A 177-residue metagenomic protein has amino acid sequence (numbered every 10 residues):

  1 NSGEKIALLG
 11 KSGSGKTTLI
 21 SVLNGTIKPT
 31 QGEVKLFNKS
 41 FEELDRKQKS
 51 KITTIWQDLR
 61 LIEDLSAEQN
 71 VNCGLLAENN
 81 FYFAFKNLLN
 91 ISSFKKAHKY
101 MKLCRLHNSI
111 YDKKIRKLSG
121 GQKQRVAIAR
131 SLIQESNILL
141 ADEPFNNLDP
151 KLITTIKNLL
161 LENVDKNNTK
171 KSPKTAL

Functional and structural regions predicted by a protein language model:
L9-K11: The feature captures the beta-strand-to-loop junction immediately N-terminal to the Walker
N24: Helix-to-loop junction immediately C-terminal to a conserved catalytic motif
S40-W56, N90: ABC ATPase NBD coupling module
N87-S109: Conserved ABC ATPase "signature" region
K114-L118, Q122: Conserved ABC ATPase signature
I128: Hydrophobic anchor residue at the start of the ABC signature
L139-E143: Catalytic Walker B motif of ABC-type/P-loop ATPase nucleotide-binding domains
